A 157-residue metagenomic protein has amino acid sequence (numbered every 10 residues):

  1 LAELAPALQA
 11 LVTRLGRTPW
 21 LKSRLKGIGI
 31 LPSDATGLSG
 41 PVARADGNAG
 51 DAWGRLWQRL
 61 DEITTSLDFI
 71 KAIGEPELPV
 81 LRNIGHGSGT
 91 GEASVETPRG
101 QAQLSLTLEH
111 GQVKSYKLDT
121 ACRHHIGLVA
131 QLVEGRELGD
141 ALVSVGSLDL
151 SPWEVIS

Functional and structural regions predicted by a protein language model:
L1-S157: Active-site bordering "gate/hinge" segments that shape substrate access to catalytic or cofactor-binding pockets
